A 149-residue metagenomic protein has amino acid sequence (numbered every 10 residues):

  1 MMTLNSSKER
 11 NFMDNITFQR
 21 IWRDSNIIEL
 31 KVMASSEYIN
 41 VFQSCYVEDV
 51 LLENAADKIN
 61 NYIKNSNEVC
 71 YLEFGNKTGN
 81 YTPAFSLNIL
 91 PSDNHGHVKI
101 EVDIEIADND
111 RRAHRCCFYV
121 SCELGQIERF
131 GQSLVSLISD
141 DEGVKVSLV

Functional and structural regions predicted by a protein language model:
M1-F12: Short, Lys/Arg-enriched N-terminal segments with co-localized hydrophobic residues within the first ~10-30 amino acids
N11-S36, V41-C45, V50-L52: Charged, alpha-helix-forming regions
W22-E29, A84-D110, H114: Intrinsic, low-complexity N-terminal interaction/targeting segments
S36-Y38, D49, I104-D108, L124-Q126: Beta-strand elements of well-folded, non-transmembrane domains
I39-N80: Short, well-structured hydrophobic secondary-structure segments
L52-I59, V98-I100, I127-L134: Short, structured motif recognition centered on aromatic/hydrophobic residues
K64-D93, D140-V149: DNA polymerase processivity clamps
A107-V149: Mixed-charge, glycine-accented linear interaction segment located at domain edges/termini
